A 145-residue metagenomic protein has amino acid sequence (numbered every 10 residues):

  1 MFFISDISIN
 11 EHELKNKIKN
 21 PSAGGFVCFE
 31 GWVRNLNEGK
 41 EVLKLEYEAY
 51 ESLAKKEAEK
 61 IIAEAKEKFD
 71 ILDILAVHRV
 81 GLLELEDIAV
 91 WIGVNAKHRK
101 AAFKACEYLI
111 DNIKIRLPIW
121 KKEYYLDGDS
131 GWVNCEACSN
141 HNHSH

Functional and structural regions predicted by a protein language model:
M1-I88, N95-E107, D111-H145: N-terminal, polar/charged subdomain of small-to-medium soluble alpha/beta proteins
